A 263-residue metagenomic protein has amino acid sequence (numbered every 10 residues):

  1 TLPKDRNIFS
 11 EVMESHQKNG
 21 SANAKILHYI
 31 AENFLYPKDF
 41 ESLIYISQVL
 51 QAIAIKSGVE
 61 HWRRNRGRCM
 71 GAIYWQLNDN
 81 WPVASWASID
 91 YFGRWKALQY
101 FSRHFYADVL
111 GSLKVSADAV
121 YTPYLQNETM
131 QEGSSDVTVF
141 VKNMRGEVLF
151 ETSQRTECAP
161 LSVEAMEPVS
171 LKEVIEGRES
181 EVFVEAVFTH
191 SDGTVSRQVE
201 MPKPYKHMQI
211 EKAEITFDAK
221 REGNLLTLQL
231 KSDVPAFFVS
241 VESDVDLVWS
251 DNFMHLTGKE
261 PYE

Functional and structural regions predicted by a protein language model:
T1-Q131: Substrate-binding clefts and catalytic carboxylate motifs of secreted carbohydrate-active enzymes
R68, Q131-S135, F150, R178-S180 (+1 more regions): Short loop/turn segments at connectors of secondary-structure elements within structured domains
I73-N78, L125-T129, V137-N143, V187-H190 (+2 more regions): Active-site proximal loops enriched in glycine and acidic residues that flank catalytic Cys/His/Asp and coordinate
D79-S85, V120, E132, M144-V148 (+2 more regions): Flexible loop/turn segments at secondary-structure boundaries
R103-V139, Y205-S232: Surface beta-strand/loop "capping" patches
S135-E179, D246-E263: Intrinsically disordered, low-complexity Pro/Gly/Ser/Thr-rich segments with frequent PxxP/GP/PP motifs and embedded
F140, A165-A213, E263: Terminal connector regions
K212-G258: C-terminal accessory/binding modules appended to enzymatic or scaffolding proteins
